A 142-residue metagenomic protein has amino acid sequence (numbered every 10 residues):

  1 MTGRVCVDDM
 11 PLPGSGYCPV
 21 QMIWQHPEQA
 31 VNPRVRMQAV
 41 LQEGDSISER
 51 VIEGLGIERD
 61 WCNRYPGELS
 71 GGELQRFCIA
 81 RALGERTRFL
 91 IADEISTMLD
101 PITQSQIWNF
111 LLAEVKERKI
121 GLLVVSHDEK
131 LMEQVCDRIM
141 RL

Functional and structural regions predicted by a protein language model:
D9-Q21, V35: ABC ATPase NBD coupling module
H26, P33-S48: Q-loop/switch helix immediately C-terminal to the Walker
S46-D60: Conserved ABC ATPase "signature" region
Y65-L69, E73: Conserved ABC ATPase signature
I79, I91, I107: Hydrophobic anchor residue at the start of the ABC signature
S105-R118: Helical segment within the ABC ATPase nucleotide-binding domain
S126-H127: H-loop/switch region of ABC-family ATPase nucleotide-binding domains
